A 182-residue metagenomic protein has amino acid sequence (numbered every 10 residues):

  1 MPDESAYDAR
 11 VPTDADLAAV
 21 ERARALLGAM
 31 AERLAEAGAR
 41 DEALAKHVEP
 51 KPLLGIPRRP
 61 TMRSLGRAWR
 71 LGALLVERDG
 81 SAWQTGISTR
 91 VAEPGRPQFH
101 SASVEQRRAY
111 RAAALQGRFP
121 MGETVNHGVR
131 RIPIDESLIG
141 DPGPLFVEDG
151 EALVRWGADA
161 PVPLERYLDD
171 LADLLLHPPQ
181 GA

Functional and structural regions predicted by a protein language model:
M1-S64: N-terminal domain-onset segments
P2-A25, R33, L115-A182: Low-complexity intrinsically disordered segments
A37-R40, L44, L54, G80 (+6 more regions): Generic marker of "main functional regions" within proteins
V48, S103, E136: Solvent-exposed, flexible loop/coil residues
R58-T61, G66, E93-G95, H100 (+3 more regions): Contiguous interface-forming segments/domains that mediate binding rather than catalysis
T61-L115: Aromatic- and glycine-enriched beta-alpha-beta binding-site module
